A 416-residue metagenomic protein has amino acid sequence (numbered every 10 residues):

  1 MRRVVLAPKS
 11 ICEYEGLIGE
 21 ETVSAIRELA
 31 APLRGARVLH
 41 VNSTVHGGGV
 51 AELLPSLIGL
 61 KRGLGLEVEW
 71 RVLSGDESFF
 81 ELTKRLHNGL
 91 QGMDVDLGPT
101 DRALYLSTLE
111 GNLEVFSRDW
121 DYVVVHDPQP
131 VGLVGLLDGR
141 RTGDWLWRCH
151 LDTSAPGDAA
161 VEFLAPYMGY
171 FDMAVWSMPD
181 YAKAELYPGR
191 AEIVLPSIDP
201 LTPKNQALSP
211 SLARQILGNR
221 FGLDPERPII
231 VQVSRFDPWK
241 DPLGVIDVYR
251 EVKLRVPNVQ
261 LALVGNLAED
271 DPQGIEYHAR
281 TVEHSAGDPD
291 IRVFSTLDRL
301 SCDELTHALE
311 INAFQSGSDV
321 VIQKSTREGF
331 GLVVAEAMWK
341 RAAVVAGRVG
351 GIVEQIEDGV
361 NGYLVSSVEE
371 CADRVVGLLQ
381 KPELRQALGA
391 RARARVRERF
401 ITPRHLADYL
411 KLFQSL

Functional and structural regions predicted by a protein language model:
M1-R37, P55-D119, V194-L201, A286 (+1 more regions): A conserved catalytic-core segment of Leloir-type glycosyltransferases
N219-K240, I246, L261-A262: Conserved donor-binding/catalytic core segment of Leloir-type glycosyltransferases
G265, E269-A313: Nucleotide-activated donor-binding/catalytic signature segment of Leloir-type glycosyltransferases, i.e., the conserved
I311-N312, A335-W339, V353-E354, V360: Short alpha-helical segment that forms part of, or immediately flanks, the ligand-binding pocket in carbohydrate-active
T326: Aromatic "clamp/platform" in nucleotide-sugar-dependent glycosyltransferases that forms part of the donor/acceptor
V334, A343-A346, I356, L364: Short hydrophobic beta-strand element within catalytic cores of glycosyltransferases and related nucleotide-activated
D358-G359, Y363-E369, G377-P382: Conserved acidic donor-binding segment of nucleotide-sugar-dependent glycosyltransferases
L384-R399, H405-K411: A short, well-ordered alpha-helix in the C-terminal region of glycosyltransferases
